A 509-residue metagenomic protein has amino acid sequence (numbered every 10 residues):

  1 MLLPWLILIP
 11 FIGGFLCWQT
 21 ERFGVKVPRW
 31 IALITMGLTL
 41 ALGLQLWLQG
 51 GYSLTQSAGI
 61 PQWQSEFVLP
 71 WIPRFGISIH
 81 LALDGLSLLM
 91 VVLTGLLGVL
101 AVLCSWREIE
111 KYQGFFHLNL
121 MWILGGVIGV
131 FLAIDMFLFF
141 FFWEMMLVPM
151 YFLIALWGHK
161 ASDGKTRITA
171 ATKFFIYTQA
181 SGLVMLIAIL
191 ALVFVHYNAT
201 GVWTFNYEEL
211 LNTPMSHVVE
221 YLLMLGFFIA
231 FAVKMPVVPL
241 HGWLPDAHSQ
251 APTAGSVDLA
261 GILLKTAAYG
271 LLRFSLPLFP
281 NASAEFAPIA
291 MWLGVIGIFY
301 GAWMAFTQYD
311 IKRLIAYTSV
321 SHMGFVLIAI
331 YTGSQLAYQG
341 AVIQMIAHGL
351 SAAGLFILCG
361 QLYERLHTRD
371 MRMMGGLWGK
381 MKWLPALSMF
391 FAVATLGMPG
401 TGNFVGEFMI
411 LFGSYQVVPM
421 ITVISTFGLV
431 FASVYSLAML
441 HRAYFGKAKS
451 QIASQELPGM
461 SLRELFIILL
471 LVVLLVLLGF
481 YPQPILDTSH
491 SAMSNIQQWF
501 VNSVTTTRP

Functional and structural regions predicted by a protein language model:
M1-I9, L83-T94, F137-P149, E220-F231 (+2 more regions): Structural signature of hydrophobic alpha-helical transmembrane segments
M1-L2, L16-L118, T204, E208-N212: Transmembrane helix-loop-helix hairpins at membrane boundaries of multipass inner-membrane proteins
P4-Q19, I34-L46, V91-S105, I123-L124 (+6 more regions): Central hydrophobic cores of alpha-helical transmembrane segments in multi-pass inner-membrane proteins across all
G14-Q19, L44, V102-L103, G125-G129 (+8 more regions): Alpha-helical transmembrane segments of multipass membrane proteins
F15-R22, G98-E110, F152-T166, K234-S249 (+1 more regions): C-terminal ends of transmembrane helices
F23-V25, L118, W122, G126-M215 (+3 more regions): Alpha-helical multi-pass transmembrane bundles of energy-transducing inner-membrane proteins
G50-I77, D163-A171, G182-H241, L271-I289 (+5 more regions): Juxtamembrane/interfacial segments at transmembrane-helix boundaries in multi-pass membrane proteins
V238, A352-L355, T422-E456: Predominantly late transmembrane helices and immediately cytosolic-facing juxtamembrane segments
